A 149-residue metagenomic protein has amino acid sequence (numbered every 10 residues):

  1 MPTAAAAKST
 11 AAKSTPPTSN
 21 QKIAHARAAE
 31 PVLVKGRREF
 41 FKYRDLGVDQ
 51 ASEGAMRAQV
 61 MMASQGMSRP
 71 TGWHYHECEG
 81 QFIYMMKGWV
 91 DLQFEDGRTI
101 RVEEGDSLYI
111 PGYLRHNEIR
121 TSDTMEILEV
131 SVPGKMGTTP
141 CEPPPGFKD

Functional and structural regions predicted by a protein language model:
M1-Q65, P140-D149: A short, N-terminal "cap"/entry segment at the start of jelly-roll beta-barrel domains of the cupin/DSBH fold
A51-M56, G66-F82, D96: A short beta-loop-beta micro-motif enriched in histidine and acidic residues
M56-V60, S107-Y109, S122-C141: A short hydrophobic beta-strand segment most commonly corresponding to one strand of the jelly-roll/cupin
V60-S64, Y75-L92, V130-P133: Short, conserved beta-strand element in jelly-roll/cupin
E95-G97, R120-T121: Conserved catalytic-core motifs of eukaryotic protein kinase domains, centered on the activation segment
D96-Y113: Short acidic-glycine-tyrosine-enriched beta hairpin
Y113-L114, I119: Short, surface-exposed secondary-structure boundary micro-motifs
